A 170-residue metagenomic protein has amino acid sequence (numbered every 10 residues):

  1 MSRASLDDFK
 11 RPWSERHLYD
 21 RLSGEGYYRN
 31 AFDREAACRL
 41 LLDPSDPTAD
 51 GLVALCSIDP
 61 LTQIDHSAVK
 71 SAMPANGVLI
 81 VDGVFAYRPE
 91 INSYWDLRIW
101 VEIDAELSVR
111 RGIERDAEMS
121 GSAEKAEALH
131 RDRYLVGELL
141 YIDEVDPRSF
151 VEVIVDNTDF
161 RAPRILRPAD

Functional and structural regions predicted by a protein language model:
S2-S5, F9-I64, V78: Conserved nucleotide-sensing/catalytic segment adjacent to the nucleotide-binding pocket in NTP-handling enzymes
A4, V101, N157: Catalytic metal- and UDP-sugar-binding loop of GT-A-like glycosyltransferases, i.e., residues flanking the conserved
D8-K10, F85, A105, D159: Short, glycine/acidic-enriched loop or turn micro-motifs at the edges of active sites
R11-S14, R88-P89, S108, A162-R164: Conserved protein kinase catalytic core
L22-F32, K125-R131, V136: A short acidic, glycine-rich active-site loop that binds or catalyzes chemistry on phosphate/adenosine moieties
L40-P44, E114-M119: Conserved AAA+ ATPase "sensor/coupling" helix adjacent to the nucleotide-binding pocket
I64-E118: ATP-dependent NMP and nucleoside kinases share a basic, alpha-helical "lid"
S93, L97, E114-E118, V136-D170: NTP-dependent small-molecule kinase module
